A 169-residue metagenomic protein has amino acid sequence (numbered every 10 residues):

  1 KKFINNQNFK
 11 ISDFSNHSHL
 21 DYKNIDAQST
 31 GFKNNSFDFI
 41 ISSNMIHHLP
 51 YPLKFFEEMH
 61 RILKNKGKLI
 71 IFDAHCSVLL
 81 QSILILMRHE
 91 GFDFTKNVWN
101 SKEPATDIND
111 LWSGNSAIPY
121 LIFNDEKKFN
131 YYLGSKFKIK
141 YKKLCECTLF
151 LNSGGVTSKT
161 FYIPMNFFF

Functional and structural regions predicted by a protein language model:
K1-T30, K54: Class I SAM-dependent methyltransferase SAM/SAH-binding core
I41: A conserved beta-strand element that flanks and buttresses the S-adenosyl-L-methionine
N44-H48: Short catalytic micro-motifs in class I SAM-dependent methyltransferases
P50-K54, L79: Short N-terminal helix/helix-N-cap motif within the alpha/beta-hydrolase-1
L53-K68: A short glycine-rich, Lys/Arg-flanked "PGG" loop and its adjoining helix->strand segment in the class I
L69-T106: Conserved class I S-adenosyl-L-methionine
I108-K127: Acceptor-substrate binding/catalytic loop of class I
K127-K136, K140-F169: A C-terminal cap/extension of S-adenosyl-L-methionine-dependent methyltransferases that defines the acceptor-substrate
